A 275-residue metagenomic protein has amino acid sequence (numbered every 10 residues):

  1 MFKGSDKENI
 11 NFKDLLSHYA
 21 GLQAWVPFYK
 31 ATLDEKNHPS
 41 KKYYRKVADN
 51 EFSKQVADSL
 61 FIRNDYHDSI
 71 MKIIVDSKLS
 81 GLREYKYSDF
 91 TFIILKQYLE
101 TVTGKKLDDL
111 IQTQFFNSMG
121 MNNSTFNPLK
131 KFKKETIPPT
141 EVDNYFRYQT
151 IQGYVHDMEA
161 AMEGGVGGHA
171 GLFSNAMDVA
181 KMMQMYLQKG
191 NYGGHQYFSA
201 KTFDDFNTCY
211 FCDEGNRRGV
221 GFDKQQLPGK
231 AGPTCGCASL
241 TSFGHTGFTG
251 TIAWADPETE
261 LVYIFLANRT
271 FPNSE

Functional and structural regions predicted by a protein language model:
G4-L240: Short, surface-exposed loop or secondary-structure junction motifs that flank catalytic or metal-binding residues
R218-V220, G247-T251: Short beta-strand or tight-loop elements that sit immediately N-terminal to catalytic metal-binding acidic residues
S242, T249-V262: Short, surface-exposed beta-strand/loop micro-motifs that present aromatic residues
F265-L266: C-terminal soluble interaction/assembly domains
R269-P272: A short acidic/small-residue loop/turn micro-motif
